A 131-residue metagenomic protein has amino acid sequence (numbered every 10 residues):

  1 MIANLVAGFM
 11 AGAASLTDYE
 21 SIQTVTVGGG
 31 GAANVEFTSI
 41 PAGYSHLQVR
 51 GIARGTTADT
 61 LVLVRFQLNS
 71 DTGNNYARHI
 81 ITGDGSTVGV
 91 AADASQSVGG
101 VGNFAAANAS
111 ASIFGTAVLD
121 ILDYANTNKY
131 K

Functional and structural regions predicted by a protein language model:
I2-K131: Surface-exposed molecular-recognition determinants
